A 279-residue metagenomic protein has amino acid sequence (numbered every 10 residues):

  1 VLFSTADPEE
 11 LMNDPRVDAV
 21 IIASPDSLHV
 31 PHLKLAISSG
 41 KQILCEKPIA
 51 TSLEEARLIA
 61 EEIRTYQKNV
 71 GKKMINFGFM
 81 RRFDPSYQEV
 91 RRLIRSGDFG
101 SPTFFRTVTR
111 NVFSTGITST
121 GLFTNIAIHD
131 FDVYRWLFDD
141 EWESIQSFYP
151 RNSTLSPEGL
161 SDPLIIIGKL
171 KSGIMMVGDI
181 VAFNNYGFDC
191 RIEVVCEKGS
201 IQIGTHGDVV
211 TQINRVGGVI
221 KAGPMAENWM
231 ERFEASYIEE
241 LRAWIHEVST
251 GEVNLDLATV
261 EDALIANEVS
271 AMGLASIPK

Functional and structural regions predicted by a protein language model:
V1, S39-K41, Y66-K73, I174: A short helix->loop->beta-strand "cap" motif at the edges of active sites that frequently abuts
L2-E62: Beta-loop-alpha module in the N-terminal Rossmann-like domain of NAD(P)-dependent dehydrogenases, especially those
F3, D18-A19, M74, F104 (+1 more regions): Short, Asp-centered acidic motifs that coordinate Mg2+ and/or phosphate in catalytic or ligand-binding sites
A6-E9, T109, P150: Conserved SAM/SAH-binding loop
A19-I21, R64-M74, A243-K279: C-terminal helix-rich "cap/oligomerization" subdomain common to oxidoreductases
A50-S114: A contiguous active-site-proximal alpha/beta segment in oxidoreductase catalytic domains
V112-M175, I180-D189, E261: Rossmann-like dinucleotide-binding domain that binds NAD(P)(H)
E158-G159, K171-R242, D256: NAD(P)-dinucleotide binding in Rossmann-like oxidoreductases
